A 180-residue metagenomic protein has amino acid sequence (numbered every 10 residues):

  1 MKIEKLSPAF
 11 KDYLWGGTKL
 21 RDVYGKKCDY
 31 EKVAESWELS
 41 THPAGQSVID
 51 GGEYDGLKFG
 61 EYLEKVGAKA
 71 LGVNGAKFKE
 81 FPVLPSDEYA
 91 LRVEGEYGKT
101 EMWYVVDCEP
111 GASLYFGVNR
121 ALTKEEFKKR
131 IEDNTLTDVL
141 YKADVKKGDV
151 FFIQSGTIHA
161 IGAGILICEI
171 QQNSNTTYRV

Functional and structural regions predicted by a protein language model:
M1-L122: Transition-metal
G75-K77, L140-D149: Gly/lys/ser-thr-rich phosphate-binding loops in alpha/beta enzymes that coordinate phosphoanhydride or phosphate groups
V83-L84, D144-A163, Q172: Conserved metal-binding segment of the jelly-roll/cupin
A90-R92, S113-Y115, Q154, I161-G162 (+2 more regions): Short helix/loop capping segments that flank catalytic or ligand/cofactor-binding pockets
R92-G95, W103, L140-K142, G156-I158: A generic local secondary-structure boundary/capping motif
G98, T135-D138, D144, F152-Q154: Short solvent-exposed loop/turn micro-motifs enriched in small/polar/acidic residues
K99-M102, I158, G164-I167: Extracellular structured ligand-interaction cores
F116-V139, I167-V180: Double-stranded beta-helix
